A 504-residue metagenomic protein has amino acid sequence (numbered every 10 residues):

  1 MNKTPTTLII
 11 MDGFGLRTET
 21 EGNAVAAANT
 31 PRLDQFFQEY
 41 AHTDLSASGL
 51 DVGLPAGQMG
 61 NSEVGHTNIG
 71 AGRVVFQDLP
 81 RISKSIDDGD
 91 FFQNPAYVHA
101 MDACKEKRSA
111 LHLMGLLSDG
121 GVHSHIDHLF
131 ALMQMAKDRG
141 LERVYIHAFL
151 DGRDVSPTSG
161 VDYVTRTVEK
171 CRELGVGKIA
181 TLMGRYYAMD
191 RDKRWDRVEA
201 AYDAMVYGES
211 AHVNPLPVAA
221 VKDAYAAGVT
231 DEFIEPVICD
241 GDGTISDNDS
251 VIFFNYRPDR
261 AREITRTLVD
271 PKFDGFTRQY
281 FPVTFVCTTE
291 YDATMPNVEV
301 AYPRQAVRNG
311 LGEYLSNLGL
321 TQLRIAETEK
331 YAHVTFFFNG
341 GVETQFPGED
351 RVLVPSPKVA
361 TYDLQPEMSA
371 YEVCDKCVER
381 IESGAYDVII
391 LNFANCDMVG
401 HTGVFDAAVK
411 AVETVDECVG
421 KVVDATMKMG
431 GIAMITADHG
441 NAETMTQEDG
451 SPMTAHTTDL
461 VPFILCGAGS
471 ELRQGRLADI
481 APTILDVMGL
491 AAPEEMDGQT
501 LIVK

Functional and structural regions predicted by a protein language model:
M1-K504: Feature captures the catalytic ectodomains and active-site-proximal regions of enzymes that hydrolyze or transfer
